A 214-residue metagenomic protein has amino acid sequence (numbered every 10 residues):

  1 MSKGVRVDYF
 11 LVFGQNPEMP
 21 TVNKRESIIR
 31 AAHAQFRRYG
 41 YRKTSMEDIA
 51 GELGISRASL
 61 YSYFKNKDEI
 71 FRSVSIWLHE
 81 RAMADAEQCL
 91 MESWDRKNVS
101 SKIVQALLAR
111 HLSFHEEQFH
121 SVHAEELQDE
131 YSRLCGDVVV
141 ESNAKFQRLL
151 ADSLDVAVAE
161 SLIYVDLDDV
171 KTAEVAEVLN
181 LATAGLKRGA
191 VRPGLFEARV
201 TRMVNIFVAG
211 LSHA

Functional and structural regions predicted by a protein language model:
M1-Y39, K43-I55, D68-R72, S93-W94: Basic, helix-initiating cap at the start of DNA-binding domains
V12-F13, S56, A86-E87, A124-R133: A short small-residue
S27-A34, R38, E52, E69-E92 (+6 more regions): Alpha-helical structural segments
D48, N98-K102, V170-E174: A conserved beta-strand->loop->alpha-helix hinge within the catalytic CA
G54-F64: Short hydrophobic/aromatic patch on the recognition helix
R81, A106-E117, K145, E160 (+2 more regions): Phosphate/oxyanion-binding loops and surfaces in catalytic or ligand/nucleic-acid-binding neighborhoods
Q105, H111-A151, L162-I163, D169: Short secondary-structure transition hinges
S121-E125, G136, V140, V158-N205: Hydrophobic/aromatic-rich alpha-helical bundle segments in the mid-to-C-terminal region
